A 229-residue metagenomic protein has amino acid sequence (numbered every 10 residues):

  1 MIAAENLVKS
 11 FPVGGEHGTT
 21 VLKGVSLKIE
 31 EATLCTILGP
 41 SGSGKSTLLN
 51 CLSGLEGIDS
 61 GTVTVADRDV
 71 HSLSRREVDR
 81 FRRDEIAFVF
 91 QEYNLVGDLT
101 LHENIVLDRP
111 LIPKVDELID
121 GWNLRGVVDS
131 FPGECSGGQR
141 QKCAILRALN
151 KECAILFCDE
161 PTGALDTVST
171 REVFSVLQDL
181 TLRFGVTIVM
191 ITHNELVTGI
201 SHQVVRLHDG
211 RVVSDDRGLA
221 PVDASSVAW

Functional and structural regions predicted by a protein language model:
I2-S201, L207: ABC family nucleotide-binding domain
R211-W229: Conserved beta-strand-loop-alpha-helix hinge in the C-terminal portion of ABC ATPase nucleotide-binding domains
